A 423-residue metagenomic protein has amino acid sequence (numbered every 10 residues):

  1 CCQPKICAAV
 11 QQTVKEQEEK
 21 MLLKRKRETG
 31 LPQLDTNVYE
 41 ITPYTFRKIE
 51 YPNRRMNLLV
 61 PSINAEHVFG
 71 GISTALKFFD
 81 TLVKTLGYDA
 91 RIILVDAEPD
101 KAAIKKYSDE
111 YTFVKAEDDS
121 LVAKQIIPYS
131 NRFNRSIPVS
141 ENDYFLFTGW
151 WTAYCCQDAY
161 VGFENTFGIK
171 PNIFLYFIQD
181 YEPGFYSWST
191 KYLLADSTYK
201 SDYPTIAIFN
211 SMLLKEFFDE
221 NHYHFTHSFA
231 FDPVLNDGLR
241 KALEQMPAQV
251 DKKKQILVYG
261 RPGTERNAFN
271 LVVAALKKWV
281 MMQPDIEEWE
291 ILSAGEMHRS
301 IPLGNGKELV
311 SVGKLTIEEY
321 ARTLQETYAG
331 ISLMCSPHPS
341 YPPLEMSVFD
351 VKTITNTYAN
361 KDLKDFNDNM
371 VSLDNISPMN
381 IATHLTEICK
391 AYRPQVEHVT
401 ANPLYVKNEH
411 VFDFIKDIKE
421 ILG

Functional and structural regions predicted by a protein language model:
G71-T74, Y192, S201, F217-E220 (+3 more regions): Conserved catalytic-core segment of nucleotide-activated headgroup transferases in glycan assembly
Y129-F133, M297, L309-L324, P339: Conserved active-site histidine-acidic residue motif and adjacent donor-binding/catalytic loop of glycosyltransferases
I137-E141, G168, S189-I208: Membrane-proximal helix-turn-helix segments that form the acceptor-binding/catalytic region of lipid-linked
D143, Q325-H338: Acidic donor-binding loop of glycosyltransferase active sites
C155-C156, F185-Y186, K191, Y203-S228: A short, active-site helix/loop in glycosyltransferases that binds the activated sugar's phosphate group
K352-N356: Short hydrophobic beta-strand element within catalytic cores of glycosyltransferases and related nucleotide-activated
K361-E387: Change "using UDP/GDP/dTDP sugars" to "using nucleotide sugars
N375-I376, K390-G423: A charged, aromatic-enriched C-terminal amphipathic alpha-helix characteristic of glycosyltransferases across folds
